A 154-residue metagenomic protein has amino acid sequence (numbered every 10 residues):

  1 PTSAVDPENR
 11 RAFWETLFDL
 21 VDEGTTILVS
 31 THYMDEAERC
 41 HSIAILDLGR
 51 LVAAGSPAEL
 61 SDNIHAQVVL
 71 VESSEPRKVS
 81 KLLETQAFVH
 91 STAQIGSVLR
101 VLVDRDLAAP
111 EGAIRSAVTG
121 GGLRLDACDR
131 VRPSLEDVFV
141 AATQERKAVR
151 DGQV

Functional and structural regions predicted by a protein language model:
T2-S3, M34: Short loop immediately C-terminal to the Walker-B catalytic DE motif in ABC-type ATPase nucleotide-binding domains
R10-E23, D35: Helical segment within the ABC ATPase nucleotide-binding domain
G24-H32: Conserved H-loop
E36-C40: Hydrophobic Walker B segment
A54-G55: ABC ATPase "signature
A58-N63: Short acidic-hydrophobic catalytic motif
H65-R146: Short, charged/small-residue-rich alpha-helical element at the C-terminal edge of ABC transporter nucleotide-binding
